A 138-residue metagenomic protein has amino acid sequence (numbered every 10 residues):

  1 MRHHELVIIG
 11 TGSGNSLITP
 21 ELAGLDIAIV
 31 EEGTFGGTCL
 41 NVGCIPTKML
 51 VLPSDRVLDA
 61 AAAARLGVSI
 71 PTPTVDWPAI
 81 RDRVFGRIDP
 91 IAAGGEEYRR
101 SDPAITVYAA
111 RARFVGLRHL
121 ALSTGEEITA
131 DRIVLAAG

Functional and structural regions predicted by a protein language model:
R2-H4, I18, L22-L25, V30-G138: Glycine-rich flavin
I9-S13, E32-G33: Glycine-rich Rossmann-fold phosphate-binding loop(s) that bind the pyrophosphate of adenine dinucleotide cofactors
